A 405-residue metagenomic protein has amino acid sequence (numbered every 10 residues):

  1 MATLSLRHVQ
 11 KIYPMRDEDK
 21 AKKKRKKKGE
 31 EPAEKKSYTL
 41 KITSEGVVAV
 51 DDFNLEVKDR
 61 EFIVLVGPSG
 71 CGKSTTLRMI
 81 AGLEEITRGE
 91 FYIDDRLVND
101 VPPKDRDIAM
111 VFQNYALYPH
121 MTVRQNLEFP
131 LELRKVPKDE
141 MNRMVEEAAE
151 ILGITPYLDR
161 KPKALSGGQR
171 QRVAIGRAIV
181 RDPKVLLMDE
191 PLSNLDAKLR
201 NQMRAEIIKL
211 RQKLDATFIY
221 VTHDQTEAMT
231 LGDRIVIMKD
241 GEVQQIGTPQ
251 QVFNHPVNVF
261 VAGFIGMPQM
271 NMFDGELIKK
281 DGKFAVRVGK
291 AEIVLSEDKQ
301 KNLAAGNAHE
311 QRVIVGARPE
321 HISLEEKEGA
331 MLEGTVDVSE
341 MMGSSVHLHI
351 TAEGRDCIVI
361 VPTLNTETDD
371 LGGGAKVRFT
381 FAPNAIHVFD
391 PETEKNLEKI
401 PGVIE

Functional and structural regions predicted by a protein language model:
S5, E56, Y92, R378-T380: ABC ATPase nucleotide-binding domain
E18, K279-E405: Non-catalytic connector elements of ABC transporters
F53-V64: Pre-Walker A (P-loop) beta-loop-beta motif of ABC nucleotide-binding domains
V66-P68: The feature captures the beta-strand-to-loop junction immediately N-terminal to the Walker
A81: Helix-to-loop junction immediately C-terminal to a conserved catalytic motif
T87-L97, V243: ABC nucleotide-binding domain "signature motif"
P103-F264: ABC ATPase nucleotide-binding domains
